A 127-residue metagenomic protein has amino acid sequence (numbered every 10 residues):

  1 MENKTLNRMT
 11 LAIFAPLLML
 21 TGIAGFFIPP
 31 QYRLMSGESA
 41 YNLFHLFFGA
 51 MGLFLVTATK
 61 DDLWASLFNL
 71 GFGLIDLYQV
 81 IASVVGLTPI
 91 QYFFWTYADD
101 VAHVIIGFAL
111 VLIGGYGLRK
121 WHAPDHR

Functional and structural regions predicted by a protein language model:
M1-R127: Membrane-interface extramembranous regions
